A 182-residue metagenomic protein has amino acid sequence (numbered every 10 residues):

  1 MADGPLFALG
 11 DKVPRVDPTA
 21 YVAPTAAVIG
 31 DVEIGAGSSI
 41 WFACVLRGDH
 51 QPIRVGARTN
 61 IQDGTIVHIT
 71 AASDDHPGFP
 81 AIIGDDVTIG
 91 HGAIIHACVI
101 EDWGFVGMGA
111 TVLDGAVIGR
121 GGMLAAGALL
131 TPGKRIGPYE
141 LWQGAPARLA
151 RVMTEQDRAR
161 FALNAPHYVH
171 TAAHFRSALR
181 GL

Functional and structural regions predicted by a protein language model:
M1-I40: N-terminal segments that cap or nucleate solenoid repeat domains
M1-R15, A43, D49, V55-A57 (+2 more regions): Glycine-rich hexapeptide-repeat left-handed beta-helix
A23, G48-D49: Thr-Gly-centered strand-to-loop micro-motif
T88: Short proline/glycine- and basic residue-enriched helix-capping loop/turn segments at helix->loop/beta transitions
